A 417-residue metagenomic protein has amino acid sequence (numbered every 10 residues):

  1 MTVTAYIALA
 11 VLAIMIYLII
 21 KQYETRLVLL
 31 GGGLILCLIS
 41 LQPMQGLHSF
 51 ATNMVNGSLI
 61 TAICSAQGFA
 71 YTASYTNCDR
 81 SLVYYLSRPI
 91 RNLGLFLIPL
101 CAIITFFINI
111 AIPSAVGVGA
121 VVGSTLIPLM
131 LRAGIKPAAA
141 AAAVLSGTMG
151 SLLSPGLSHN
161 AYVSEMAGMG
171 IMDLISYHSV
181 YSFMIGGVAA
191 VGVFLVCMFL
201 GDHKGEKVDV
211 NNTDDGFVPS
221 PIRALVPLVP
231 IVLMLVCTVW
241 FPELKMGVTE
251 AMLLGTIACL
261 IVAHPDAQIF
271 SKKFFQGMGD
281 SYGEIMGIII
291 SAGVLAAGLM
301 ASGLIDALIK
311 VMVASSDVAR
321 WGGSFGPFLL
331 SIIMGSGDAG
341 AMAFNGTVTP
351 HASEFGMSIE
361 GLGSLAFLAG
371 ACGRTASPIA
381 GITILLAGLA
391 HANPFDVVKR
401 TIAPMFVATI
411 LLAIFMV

Functional and structural regions predicted by a protein language model:
M1-T72, S81-Y85, P89-R91, P230-I290 (+1 more regions): Hydrophobic transmembrane alpha-helices of multi-pass solute/ion transporters
T2-A5, V55-I60, S87-I103, R132-A140 (+4 more regions): Membrane-interfacial loop-to-helix junctions in multi-pass transporters
Q22-T25, S58-L59, A70-R80, N109-V121 (+5 more regions): Short helix-coil transition sites and intra-membrane helix breaks within transmembrane domains of multi-pass
G57-I63, L174-A190, L244-L253, G361-G370: Alpha-helical transmembrane segments
A62-S65, R91-I127, I289-A292, S315-F355 (+2 more regions): Hydrophobic alpha-helical transmembrane segments of multi-pass integral membrane proteins, predominantly secondary
L82-Y84, V116-L129, L157-G168, D338-H351 (+1 more regions): Re-entrant/interfacial helical elements at transmembrane boundaries that shape and gate the permeation pathway
G94-I108, A133-L153, L174-H178, F183 (+2 more regions): Alpha-helical transmembrane segments of multi-pass membrane proteins
P128-I222, I382-M416: Membrane-core helix-loop-helix motifs of multi-pass transport proteins
